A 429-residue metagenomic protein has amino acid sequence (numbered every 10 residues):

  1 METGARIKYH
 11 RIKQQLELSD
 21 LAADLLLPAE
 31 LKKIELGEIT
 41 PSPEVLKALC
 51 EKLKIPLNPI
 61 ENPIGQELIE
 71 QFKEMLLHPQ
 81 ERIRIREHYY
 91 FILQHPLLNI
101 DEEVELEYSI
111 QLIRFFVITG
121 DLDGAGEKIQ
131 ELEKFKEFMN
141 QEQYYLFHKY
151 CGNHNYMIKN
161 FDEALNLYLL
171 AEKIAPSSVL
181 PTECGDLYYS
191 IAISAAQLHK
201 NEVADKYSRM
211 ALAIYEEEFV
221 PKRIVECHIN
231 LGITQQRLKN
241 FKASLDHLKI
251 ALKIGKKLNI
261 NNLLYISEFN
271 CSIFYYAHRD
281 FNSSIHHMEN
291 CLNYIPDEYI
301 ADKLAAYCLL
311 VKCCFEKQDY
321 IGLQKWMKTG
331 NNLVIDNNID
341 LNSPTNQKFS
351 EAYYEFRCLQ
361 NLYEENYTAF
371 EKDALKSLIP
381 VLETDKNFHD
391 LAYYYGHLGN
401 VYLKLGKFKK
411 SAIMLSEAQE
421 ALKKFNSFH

Functional and structural regions predicted by a protein language model:
M1-K13: A short, Lys/Arg-rich alpha-helix, primarily the initiator
Q14, P79, T119, I158 (+10 more regions): Structural motif corresponding to the intra-repeat A-B loop/turn of tetratricopeptide repeats
Q14-K33: Short alpha-helical DNA-recognition segment
S42-P59: DNA major-groove recognition helix of helix-turn-helix/homeodomain DNA-binding modules
I85, A125, A164, A204 (+5 more regions): Single-residue signature of alpha-solenoid repeat helices
Y89-L97, I129-E137, L169-V179, R209-V220 (+5 more regions): Amphipathic alpha-helical segments of tetratricopeptide repeats
I100-E105, M139-L146, V179-D186, F219-E226 (+6 more regions): Alpha-solenoid helical repeat architecture
